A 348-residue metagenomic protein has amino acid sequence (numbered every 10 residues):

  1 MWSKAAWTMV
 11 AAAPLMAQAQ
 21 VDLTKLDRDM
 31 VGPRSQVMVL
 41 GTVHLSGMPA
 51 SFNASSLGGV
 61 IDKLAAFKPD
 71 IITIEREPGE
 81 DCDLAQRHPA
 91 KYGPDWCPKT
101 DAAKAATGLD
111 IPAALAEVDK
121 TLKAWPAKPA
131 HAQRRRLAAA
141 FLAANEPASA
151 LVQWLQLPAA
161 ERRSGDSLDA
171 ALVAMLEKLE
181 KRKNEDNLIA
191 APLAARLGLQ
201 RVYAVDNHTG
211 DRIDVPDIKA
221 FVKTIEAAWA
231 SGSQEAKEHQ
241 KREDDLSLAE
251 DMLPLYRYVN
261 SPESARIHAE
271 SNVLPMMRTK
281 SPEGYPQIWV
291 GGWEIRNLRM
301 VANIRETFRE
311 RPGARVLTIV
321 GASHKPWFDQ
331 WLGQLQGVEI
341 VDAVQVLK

Functional and structural regions predicted by a protein language model:
M1-W7: Bacterial N-terminal signal peptides that target proteins for export
M9-A19: Hydrophobic h-region of N-terminal signal peptides that target proteins for export in Gram-negative bacteria
A19-V39: N- or domain-start disorder-to-order transition segments that initiate the globular core
G41-S55: Acidic/histidine-rich helix-loop elements that form or flank divalent-metal/phosphate-binding sites at the catalytic
L64, K68-I74: Proline-aspartate-enriched helix->loop->beta-strand connector
D95-A159, A236-L274: Low-complexity, serine/threonine/proline-enriched polar segments
W154-L155, E161-S281: Extended, H/D-rich, highly charged conserved domains that either
S247-E250, L255-K348: A cross-kingdom marker for long, charged
